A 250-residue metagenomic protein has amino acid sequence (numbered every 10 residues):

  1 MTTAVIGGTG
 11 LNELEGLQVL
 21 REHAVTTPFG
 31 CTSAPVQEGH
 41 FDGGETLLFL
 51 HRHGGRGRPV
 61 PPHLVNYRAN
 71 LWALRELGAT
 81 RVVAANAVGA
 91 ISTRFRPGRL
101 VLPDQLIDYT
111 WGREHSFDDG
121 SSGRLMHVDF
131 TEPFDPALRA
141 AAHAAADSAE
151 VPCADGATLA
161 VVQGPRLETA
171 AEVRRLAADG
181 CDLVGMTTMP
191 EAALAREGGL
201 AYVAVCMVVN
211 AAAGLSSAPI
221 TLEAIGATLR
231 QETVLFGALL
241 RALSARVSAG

Functional and structural regions predicted by a protein language model:
M1-T131: Metabolite-binding pocket within alpha/beta catalytic cores that recognizes anionic/polar moieties
L71, V173, M189-A192: Generic hydrophobic/aromatic pocket-lining and core-packing "Φ" positions
R75-G78, A177, R196: Non-catalytic positions within long, well-ordered alpha-helices that form the structural scaffold/packing of enzyme
T80-R81, D182, A201: Short acidic/polar active-site loop segments enriched in Thr and Asp
E132-A177: Active-site rim beta-loop-alpha module in soluble metabolic enzymes
M186-A224: Zn-dependent metallopeptidase/amidohydrolase metal-coordination segment
A213-G250: His/Asp/Glu-rich mid-to-C-terminal helical/loop segments that flank catalytic regions of hydrolases
